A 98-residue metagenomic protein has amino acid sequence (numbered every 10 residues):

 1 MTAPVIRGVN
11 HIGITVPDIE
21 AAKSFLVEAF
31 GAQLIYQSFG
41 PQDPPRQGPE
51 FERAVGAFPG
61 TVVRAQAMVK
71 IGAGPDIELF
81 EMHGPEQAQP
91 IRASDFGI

Functional and structural regions predicted by a protein language model:
M1-P4: Basic/polar N-terminal segments that are highly enriched at the extreme N-terminus, encompassing both cleavable
G8-P17, V63-E78, P90-I98: Vicinal oxygen chelate
T15-G74: Core segments of cupin and vicinal oxygen chelate
R53-G56, E86-A88, F96-I98: Short, low-complexity, polar/charged sequence segments that are solvent-exposed and flexible
E81-P85: Acetyl-CoA-dependent GNAT
